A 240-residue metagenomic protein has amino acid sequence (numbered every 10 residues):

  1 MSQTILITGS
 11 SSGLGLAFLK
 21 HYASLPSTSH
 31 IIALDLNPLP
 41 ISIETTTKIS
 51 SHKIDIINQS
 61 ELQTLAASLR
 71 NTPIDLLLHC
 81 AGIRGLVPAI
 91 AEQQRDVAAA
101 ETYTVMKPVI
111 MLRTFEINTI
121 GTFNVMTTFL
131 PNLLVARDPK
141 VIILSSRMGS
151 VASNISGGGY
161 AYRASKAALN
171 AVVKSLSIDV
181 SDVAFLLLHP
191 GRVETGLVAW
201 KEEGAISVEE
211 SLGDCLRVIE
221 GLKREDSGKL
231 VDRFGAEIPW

Functional and structural regions predicted by a protein language model:
I7-T8, H79-C80, P139-S146, L186-H189: Structural signature of the Rossmann-like NAD(P)-dependent dehydrogenase/reductase core
T8-S24: N-terminal Rossmann NAD(P)H-binding glycine-rich loop of SDR-like oxidoreductase domains
A23-I41: Conserved glycine-rich Rossmann-like NAD(P)H-binding loop of the short-chain dehydrogenase/reductase
E44-S60: Rossmann-fold cofactor-recognition segment
D55-P73: Conserved Rossmann-fold cofactor-binding substructure of NAD(P)-dependent oxidoreductases
A67-H79, G85-P88, R224: A glycine-rich helix->loop->beta "capping" turn within Rossmann-like NAD(P)(H)-dependent oxidoreductase domains
I83, V87-I178: Catalytic loop of short-chain dehydrogenase/reductase
L187-P190, T195, A199-W240: C-terminal helical subdomain
